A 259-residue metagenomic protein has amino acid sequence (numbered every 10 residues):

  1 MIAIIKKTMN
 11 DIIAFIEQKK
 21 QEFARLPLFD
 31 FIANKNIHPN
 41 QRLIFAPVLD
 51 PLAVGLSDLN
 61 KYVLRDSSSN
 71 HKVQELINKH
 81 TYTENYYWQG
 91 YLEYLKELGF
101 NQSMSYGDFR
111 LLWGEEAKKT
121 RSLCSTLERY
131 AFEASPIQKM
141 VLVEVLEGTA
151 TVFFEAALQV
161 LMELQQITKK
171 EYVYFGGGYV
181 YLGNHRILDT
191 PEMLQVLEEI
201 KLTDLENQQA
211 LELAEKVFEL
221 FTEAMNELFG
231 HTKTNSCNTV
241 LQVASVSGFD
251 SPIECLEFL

Functional and structural regions predicted by a protein language model:
I2-L259: Non-heme di-metal
